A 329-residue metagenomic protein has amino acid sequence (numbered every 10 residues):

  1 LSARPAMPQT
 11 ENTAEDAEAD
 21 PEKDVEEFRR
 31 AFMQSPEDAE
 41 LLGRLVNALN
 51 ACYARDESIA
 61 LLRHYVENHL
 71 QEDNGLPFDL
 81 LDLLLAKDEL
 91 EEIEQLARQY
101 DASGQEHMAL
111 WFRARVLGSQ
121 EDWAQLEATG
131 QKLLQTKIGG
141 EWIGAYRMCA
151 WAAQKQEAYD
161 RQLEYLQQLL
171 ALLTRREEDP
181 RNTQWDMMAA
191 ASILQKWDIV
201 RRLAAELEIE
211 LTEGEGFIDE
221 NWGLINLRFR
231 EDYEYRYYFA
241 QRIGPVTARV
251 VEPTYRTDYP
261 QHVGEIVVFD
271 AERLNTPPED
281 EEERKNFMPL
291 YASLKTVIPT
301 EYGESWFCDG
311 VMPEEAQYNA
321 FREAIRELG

Functional and structural regions predicted by a protein language model:
P5, Q9, S35-G43, H69-F78 (+3 more regions): Generic helix N-cap/helix-start motif at coil->alpha-helix transitions
P21-A31, R55-V66, L90-D101, A124-Q135 (+2 more regions): Alpha-helical repeat scaffolds
L274-A292: Short, Lys/Arg- and Gly-enriched loop/turn segments at beta-strand edges
Y291-G329: Glycine- and charge-enriched low-complexity intrinsically disordered segments
